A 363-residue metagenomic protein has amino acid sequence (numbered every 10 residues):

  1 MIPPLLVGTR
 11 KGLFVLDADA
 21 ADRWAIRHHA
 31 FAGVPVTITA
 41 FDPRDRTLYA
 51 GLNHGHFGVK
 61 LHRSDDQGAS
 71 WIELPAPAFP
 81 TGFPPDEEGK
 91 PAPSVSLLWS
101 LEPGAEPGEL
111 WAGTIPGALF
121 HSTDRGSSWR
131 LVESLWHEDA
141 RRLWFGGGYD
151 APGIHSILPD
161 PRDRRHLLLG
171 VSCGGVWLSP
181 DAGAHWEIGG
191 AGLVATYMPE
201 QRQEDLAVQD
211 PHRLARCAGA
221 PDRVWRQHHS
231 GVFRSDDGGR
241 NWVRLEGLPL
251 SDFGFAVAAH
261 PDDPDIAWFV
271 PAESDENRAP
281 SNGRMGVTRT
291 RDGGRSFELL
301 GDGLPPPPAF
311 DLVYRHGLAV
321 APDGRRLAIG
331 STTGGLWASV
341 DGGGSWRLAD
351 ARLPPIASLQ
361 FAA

Functional and structural regions predicted by a protein language model:
M1-A363: Extracellular glycan-interacting surfaces
